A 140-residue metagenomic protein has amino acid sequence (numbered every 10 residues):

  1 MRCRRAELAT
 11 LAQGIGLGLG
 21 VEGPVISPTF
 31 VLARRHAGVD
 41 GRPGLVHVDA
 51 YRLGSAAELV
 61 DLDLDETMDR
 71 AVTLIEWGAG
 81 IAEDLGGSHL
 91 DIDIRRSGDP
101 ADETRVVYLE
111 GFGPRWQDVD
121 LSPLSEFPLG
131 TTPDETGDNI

Functional and structural regions predicted by a protein language model:
M1-C3, A33-R35, R95-S97: Short loop/turn motifs enriched for small/polar and acidic residues
M1-L17: Glycine-rich phosphate-binding P-loop
L8, R52, D102-R105: Short, cationic motifs built from Arg/Lys/His that form the positively charged side of catalytic pockets
A9, A57, A82-E83: Alpha-helical elements of the RecA-like P-loop NTPase motor core of helicases
L19-G20, L85: A broad structural signal for alpha-helix termini and local helix breaks/kinks
G20, P24-T29, R35-W77: Conserved nucleotide-sensing/catalytic segment adjacent to the nucleotide-binding pocket in NTP-handling enzymes
D65-I140: Short phosphate-coordinating micro-motif centered on Lys-Gly-acidic
